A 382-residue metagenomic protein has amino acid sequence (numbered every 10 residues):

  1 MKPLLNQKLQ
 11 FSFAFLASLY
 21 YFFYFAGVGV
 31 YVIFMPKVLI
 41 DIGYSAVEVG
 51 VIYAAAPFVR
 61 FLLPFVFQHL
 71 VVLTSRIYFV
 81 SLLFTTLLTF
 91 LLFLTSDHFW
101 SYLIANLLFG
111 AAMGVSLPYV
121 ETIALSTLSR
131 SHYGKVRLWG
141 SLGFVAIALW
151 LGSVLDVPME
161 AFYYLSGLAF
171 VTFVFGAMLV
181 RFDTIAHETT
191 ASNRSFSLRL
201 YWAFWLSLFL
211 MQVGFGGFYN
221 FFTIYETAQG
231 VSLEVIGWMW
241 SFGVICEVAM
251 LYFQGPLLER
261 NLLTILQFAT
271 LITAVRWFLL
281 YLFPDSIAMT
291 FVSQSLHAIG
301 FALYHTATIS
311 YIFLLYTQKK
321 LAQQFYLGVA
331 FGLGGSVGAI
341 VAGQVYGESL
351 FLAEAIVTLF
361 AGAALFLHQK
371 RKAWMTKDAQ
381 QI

Functional and structural regions predicted by a protein language model:
L4-P57, L200-M239, H305-T306: Helix-loop boundary and gating motifs at the non-cytosolic
F22, F99-L117, F209, A288-L303: Hydrophobic core of transmembrane alpha-helices in multi-pass small-molecule transporters, especially MFS/SLC-type
P57-F65, G143-A148, I236-L258, G335: Transmembrane alpha-helices of Major Facilitator/SLC transporters
F61-S75, L155, A249-L262, Y346: Helix-to-loop junctions at the C-terminal end of transmembrane segments in multipass secondary transporters
I77-L91, T264-L279: Structural signature of the two symmetry-related core transmembrane helices
M113-L128, A302-Y316: Intracellular juxtamembrane helix-capping segments at the cytosolic ends of symmetry-related transmembrane helices
A161-M178, L350-Q369: Symmetry-related core transmembrane helices of the 12-TM Major Facilitator Superfamily/SLC fold
K319-G347: A late C-terminal transmembrane helix in Major Facilitator Superfamily
